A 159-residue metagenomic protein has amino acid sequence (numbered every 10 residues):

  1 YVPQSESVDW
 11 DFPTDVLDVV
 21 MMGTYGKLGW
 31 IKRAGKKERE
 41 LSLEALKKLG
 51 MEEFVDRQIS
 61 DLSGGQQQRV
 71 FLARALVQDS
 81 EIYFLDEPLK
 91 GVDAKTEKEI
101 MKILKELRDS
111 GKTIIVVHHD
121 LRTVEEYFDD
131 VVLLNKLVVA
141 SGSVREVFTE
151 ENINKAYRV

Functional and structural regions predicted by a protein language model:
M21, K36-F54: Conserved ABC ATPase "signature" region
Q58-L62, Q66: Conserved ABC ATPase signature
L72-A73: Hydrophobic anchor residue at the start of the ABC signature
Y83-E87: Catalytic Walker B motif of ABC-type/P-loop ATPase nucleotide-binding domains
H118-H119: H-loop/switch region of ABC-family ATPase nucleotide-binding domains
V124-E126: A short, surface-exposed alpha-helical micro-motif characterized by mixed small hydrophobic and charged/polar residues
V131-V144: H-loop (His-switch) and adjacent beta-strand-loop-beta switch element of ABC-type ATPase nucleotide-binding domains
